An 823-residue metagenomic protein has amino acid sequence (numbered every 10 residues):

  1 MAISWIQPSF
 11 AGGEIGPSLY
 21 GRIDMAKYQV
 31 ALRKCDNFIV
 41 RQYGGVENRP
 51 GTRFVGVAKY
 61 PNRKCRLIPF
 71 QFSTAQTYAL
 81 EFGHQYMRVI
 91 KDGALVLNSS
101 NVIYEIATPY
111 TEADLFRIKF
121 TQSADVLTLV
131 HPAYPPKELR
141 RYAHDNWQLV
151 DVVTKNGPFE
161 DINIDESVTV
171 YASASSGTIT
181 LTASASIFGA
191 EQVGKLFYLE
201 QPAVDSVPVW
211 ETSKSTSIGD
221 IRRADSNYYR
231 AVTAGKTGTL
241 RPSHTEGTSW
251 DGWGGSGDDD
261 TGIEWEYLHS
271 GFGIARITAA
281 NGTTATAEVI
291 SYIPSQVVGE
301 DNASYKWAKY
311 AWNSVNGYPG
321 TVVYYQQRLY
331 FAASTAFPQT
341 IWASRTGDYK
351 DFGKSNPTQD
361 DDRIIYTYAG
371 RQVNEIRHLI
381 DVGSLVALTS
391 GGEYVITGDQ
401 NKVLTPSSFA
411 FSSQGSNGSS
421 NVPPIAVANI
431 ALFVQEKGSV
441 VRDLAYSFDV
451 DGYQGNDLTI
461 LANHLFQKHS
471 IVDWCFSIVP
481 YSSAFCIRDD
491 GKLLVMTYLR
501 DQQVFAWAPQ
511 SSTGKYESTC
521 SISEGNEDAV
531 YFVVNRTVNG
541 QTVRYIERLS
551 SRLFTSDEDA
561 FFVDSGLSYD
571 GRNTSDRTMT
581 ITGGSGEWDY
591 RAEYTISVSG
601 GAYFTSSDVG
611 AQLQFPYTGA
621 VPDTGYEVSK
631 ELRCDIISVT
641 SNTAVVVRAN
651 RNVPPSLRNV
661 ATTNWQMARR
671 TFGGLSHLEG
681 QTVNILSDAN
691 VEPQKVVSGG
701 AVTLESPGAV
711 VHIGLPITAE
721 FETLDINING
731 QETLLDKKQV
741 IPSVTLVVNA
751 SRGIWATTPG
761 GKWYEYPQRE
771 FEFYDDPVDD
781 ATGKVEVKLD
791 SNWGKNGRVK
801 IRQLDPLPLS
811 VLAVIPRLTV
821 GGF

Functional and structural regions predicted by a protein language model:
M1-S100, E138, Y142-T178, E288-D381 (+8 more regions): N-terminal beta-propeller domains
F82, T108-K137, L329, A387-L388: Elongated alpha-helical scaffolds
R88-I90, V395, G753-P767: Short, surface-exposed beta-strand/strand-loop-strand elements in extracellular ectodomains
V96-L97, N101-E105, R141, N146-R241 (+5 more regions): Autoprocessing Asn-cyclization modules and mimics
P109-K119, L704, E772-R798, R802-P806: Beta-sandwich interaction modules
P294-N313, P654-N729, T733, Q803-V820: Surface-exposed interaction regions enriched in Ser/Thr/Asp/Glu that occur as long low-complexity tracts or repetitive
R328, G370-T578, Q681: Beta-sheet-dominated scaffold domains
Q739-S751: A short beta-strand element within beta-rich, extracytoplasmic domains of secreted/secretory-pathway proteins
